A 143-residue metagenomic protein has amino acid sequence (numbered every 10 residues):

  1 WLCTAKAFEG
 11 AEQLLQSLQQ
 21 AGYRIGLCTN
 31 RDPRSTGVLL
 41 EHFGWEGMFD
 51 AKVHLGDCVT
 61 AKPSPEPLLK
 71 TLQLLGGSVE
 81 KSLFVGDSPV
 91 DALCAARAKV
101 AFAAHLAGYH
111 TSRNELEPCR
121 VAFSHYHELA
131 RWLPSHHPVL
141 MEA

Functional and structural regions predicted by a protein language model:
W1-L27, P33-G37, P65: Short, acidic loop-to-helix structural element flanking the phosphoryl-transfer center in phosphate-processing enzymes
Q13, P33-S35, P89-V90, H110-T111 (+1 more regions): Short alpha-helical
Q20-Y23, L74-K81, H136-L140: Glycine-rich phosphate-binding loop signature in dinucleotide/nucleotide-binding domains
L27, H54, F84-G86: A structural signal for the hydrophobic beta-strands that form the central parallel beta-sheet of Rossmann-like
W45-T60: A short, structured active-site edge motif that brings together acidic residues
M48-D50, V79, C119: Core-facing hydrophobic residues within beta-strands of well-ordered domains
K62-A92: Conserved Lys-Pro-Asp/Glu-containing loop-to-beta segment of HAD-superfamily phosphomonoesterases, centered on
L83-F123: Acidic, Mg2+-coordinating phosphoryl-transfer loop and its flanking beta/alpha structural elements, shared across
